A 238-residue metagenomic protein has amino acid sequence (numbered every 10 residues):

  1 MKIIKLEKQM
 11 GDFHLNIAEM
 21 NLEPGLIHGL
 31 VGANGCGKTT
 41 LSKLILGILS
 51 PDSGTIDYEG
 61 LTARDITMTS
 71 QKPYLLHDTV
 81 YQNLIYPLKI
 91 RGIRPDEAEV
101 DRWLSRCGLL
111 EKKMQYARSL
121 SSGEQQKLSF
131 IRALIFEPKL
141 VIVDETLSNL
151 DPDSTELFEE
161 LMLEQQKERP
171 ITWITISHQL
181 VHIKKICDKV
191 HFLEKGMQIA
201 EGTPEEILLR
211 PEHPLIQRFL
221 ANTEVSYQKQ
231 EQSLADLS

Functional and structural regions predicted by a protein language model:
V31-A33: The feature captures the beta-strand-to-loop junction immediately N-terminal to the Walker
L46: Helix-to-loop junction immediately C-terminal to a conserved catalytic motif
E97-K112: Conserved ABC ATPase "signature" region
Y116-L120: Conserved ABC ATPase signature
S177-H178: H-loop/switch region of ABC-family ATPase nucleotide-binding domains
I183-K185: A short, surface-exposed alpha-helical micro-motif characterized by mixed small hydrophobic and charged/polar residues
